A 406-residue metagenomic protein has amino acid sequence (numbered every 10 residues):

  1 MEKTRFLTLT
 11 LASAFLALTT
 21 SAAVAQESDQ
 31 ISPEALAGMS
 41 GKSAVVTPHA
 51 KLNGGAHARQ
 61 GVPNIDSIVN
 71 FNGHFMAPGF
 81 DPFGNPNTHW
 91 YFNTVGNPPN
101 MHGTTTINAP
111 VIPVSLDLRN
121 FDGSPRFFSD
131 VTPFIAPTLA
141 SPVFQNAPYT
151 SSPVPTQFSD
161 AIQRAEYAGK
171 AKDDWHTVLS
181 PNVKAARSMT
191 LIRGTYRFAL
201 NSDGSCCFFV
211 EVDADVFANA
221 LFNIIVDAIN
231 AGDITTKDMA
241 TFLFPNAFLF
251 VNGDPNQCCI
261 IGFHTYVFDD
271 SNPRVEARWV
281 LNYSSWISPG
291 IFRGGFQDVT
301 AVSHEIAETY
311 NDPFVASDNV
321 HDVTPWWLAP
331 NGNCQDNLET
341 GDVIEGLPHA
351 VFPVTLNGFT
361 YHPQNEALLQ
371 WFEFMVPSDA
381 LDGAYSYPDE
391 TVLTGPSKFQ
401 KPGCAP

Functional and structural regions predicted by a protein language model:
E2-T10: Bacterial N-terminal signal peptides that target proteins for export
T10-T19: Bacterial N-terminal signal peptides
A25-V143, L368-P406: N-terminal module-boundary/linker segments of secreted carbohydrate-active enzymes
I107-T190: Extended, charge-biased low-complexity segments that typically form long amphipathic alpha-helices/coiled-coils
A109, I234-A240, E276-W279: Loop/turn elements at helix/coil->beta-strand transitions in domains of secreted/extracellular proteins
R164-D269: Active-site-proximal segments of metallohydrolase catalytic domains
G253-F292, F296, P313-P406: Metalloprotease/metallohydrolase-associated module, dominated by Zn2+-dependent proteases
T300-D312: Active-site recognition of the HExxH zinc-binding catalytic motif
